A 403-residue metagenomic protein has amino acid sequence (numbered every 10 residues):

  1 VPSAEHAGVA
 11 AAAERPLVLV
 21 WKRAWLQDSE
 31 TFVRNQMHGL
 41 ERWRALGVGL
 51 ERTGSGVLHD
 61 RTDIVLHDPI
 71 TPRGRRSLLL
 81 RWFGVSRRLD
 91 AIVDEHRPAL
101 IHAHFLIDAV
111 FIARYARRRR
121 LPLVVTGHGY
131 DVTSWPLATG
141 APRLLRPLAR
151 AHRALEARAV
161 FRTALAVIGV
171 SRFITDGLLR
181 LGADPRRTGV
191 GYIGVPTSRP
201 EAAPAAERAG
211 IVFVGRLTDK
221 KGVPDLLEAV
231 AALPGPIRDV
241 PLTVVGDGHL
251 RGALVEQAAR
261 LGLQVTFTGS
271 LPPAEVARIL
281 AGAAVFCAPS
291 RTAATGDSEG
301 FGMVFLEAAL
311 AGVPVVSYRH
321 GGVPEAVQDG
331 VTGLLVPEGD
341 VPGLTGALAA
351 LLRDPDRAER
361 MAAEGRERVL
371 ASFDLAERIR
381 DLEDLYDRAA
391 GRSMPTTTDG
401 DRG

Functional and structural regions predicted by a protein language model:
L19, I168, R199-A231, T243: Conserved donor-binding/catalytic core segment of Leloir-type glycosyltransferases
R87-I92, R114, R118, Y130-D131 (+1 more regions): Membrane-proximal helix-turn-helix segments that form the acceptor-binding/catalytic region of lipid-linked
A103-D108, G127: Short His-centered aromatic/hydrophobic patch
F173, G194: Carbohydrate-associated surface elements
V255-A274: Nucleotide-activated donor-binding/catalytic signature segment of Leloir-type glycosyltransferases, i.e., the conserved
A281-G296, V313: Acidic donor-binding loop of glycosyltransferase active sites
F305, L310, P314-S317, V327: Short hydrophobic beta-strand element within catalytic cores of glycosyltransferases and related nucleotide-activated
A326-G330, L334-V341, A350-D356: Conserved acidic donor-binding segment of nucleotide-sugar-dependent glycosyltransferases
